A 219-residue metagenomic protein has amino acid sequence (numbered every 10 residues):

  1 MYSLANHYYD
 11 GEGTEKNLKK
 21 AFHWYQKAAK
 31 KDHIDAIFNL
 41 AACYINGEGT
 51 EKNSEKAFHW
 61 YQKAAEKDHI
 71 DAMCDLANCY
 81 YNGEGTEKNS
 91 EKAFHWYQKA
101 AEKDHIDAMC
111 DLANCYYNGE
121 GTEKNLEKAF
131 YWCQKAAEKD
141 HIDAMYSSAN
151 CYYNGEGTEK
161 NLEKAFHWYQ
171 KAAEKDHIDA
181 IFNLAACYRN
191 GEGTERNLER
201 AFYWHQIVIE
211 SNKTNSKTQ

Functional and structural regions predicted by a protein language model:
M1-D10, N39-N46, D75-N82, D111-N118 (+2 more regions): Hydrophobic face of amphipathic alpha-helices that form TPR/SEL1-like repeat modules and related alpha-solenoid
E12-K16, K30, E48-K52, E66 (+9 more regions): Short coil/turn and helix-start
H95-Y97, Y146, Y169, Q219: Low-complexity, intrinsically disordered or signal/transmembrane-proximal segments
E199-Q219: Ankyrin-repeat-protein effector appendages
